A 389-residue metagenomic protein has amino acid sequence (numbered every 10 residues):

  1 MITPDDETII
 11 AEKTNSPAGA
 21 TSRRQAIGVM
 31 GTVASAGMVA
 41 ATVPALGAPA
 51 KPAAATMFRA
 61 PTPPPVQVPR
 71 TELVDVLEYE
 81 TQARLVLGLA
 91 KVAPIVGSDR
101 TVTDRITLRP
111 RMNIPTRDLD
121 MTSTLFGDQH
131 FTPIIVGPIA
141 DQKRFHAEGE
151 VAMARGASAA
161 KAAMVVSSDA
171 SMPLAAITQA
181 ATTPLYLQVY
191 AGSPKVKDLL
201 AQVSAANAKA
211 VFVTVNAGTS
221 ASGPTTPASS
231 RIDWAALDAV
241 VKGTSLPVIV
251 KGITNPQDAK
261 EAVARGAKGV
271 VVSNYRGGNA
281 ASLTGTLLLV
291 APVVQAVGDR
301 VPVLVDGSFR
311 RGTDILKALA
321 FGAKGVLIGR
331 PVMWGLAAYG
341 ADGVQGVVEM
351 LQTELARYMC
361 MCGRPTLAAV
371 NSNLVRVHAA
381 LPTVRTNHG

Functional and structural regions predicted by a protein language model:
M1-T21: N-terminal secretory signal peptides
I2, G19-Q25, A36-A55: N-terminal twin-arginine translocation
M57-H130, R231-I232, A368-V370, R376-G389: An N-cap/entry alpha-helix motif that binds or orients negatively charged groups
F131-D169: Glycine-rich active-site/cofactor-binding loop and its immediate structural neighborhood
P138-H146, Q188-G192, P247-T254: Active-site mouth loops of central-metabolism enzymes
A159-T178, P184-K195: A gly/proline- and charged-residue-enriched helix-loop-helix capping module
K197-V305, L316, F321-K324, R330: Alpha/beta enzyme core
T286-P292, A337-L355: C-terminal helical cap(s) of enzyme catalytic domains, especially alpha/beta-barrels
